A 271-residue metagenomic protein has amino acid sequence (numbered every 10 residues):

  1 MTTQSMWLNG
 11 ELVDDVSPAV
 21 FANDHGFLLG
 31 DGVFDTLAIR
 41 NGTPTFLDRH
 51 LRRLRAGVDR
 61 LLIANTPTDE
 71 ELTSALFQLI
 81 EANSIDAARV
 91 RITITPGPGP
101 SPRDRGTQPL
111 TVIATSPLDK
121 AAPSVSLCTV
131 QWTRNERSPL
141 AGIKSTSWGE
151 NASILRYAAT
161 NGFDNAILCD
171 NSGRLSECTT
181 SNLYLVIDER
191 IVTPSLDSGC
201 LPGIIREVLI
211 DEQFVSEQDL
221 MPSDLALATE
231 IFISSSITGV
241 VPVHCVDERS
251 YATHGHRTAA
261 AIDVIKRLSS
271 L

Functional and structural regions predicted by a protein language model:
M1-Q78, A82, T95, P100-L271: Helix-start/capping segments and mature chain N-termini
I85-I94: Ordered, amphipathic secondary-structure segments that act as subunit-interaction surfaces in large macromolecular
